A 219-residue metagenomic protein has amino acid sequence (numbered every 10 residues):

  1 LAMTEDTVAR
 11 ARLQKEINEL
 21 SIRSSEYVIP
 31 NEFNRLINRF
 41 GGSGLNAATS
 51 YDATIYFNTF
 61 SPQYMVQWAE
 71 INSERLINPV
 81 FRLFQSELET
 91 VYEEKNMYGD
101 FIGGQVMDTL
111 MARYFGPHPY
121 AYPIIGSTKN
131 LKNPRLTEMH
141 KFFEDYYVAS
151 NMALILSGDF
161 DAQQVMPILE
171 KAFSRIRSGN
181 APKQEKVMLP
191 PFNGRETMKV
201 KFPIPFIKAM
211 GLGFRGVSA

Functional and structural regions predicted by a protein language model:
L1, T59-L88: M16/insulysin-pitrilysin zinc metalloprotease superfamily fold
L1-Q63, Q85, K95-N151, R175-A219: Non-catalytic beta-strand/loop surface segments
R75, K171-I176: Conserved short hydrophobic interaction patches
A162-M166: Extracytoplasmic/secreted cell-surface and envelope-processing proteins
